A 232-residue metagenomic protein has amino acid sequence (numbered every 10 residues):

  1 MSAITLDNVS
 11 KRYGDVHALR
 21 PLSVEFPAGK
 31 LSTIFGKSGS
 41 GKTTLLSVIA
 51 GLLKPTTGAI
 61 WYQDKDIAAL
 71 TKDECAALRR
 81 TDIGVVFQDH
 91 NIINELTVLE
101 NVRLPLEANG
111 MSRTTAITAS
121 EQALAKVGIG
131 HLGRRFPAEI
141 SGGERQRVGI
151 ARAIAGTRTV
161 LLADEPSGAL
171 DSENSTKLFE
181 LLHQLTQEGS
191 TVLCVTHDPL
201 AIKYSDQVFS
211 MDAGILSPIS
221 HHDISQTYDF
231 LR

Functional and structural regions predicted by a protein language model:
M1-S10, I219-R232: ABC-family P-loop ATPase nucleotide-binding domain
S2-I4, V9-M211: ABC family nucleotide-binding domain
V208-H221: H-loop (His-switch) and adjacent beta-strand-loop-beta switch element of ABC-type ATPase nucleotide-binding domains
